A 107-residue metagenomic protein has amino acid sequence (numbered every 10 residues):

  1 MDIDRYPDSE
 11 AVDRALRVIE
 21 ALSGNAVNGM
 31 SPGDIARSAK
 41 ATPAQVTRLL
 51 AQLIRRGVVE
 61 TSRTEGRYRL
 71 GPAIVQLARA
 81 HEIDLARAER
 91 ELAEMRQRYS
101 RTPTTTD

Functional and structural regions predicted by a protein language model:
D2-V75: N-terminal helix-turn-helix
Q76-A80: Short, charged/polar, Gly/Pro-enriched secondary-structure boundary elements
E82-D107: Amphipathic alpha-helical dimerization/coiled-coil segments that flank or bridge DNA-binding/regulatory modules
